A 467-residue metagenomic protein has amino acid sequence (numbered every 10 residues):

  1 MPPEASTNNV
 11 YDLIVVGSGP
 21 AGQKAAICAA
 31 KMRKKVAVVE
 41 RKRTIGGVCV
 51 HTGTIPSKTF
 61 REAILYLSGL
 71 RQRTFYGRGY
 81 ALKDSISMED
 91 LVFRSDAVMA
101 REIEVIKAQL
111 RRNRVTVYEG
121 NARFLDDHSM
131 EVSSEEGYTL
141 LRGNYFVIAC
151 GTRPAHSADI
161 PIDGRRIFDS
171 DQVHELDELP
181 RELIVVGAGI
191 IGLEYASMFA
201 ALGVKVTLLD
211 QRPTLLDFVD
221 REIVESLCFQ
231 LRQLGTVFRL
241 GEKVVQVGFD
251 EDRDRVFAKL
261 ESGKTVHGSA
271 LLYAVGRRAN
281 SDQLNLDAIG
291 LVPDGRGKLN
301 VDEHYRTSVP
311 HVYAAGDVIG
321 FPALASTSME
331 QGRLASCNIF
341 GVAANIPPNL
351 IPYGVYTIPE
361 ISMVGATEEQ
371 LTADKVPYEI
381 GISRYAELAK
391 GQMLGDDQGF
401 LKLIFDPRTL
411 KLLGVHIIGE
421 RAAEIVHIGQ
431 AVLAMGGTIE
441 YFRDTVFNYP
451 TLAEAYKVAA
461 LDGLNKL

Functional and structural regions predicted by a protein language model:
P2-Y11, I27-K34, E40-L179, T207 (+5 more regions): Glycine-rich flavin
T7-G19, L179-G189: Beta1/beta-strand and adjacent pyrophosphate-binding region of the FAD-binding site in flavoprotein oxidoreductases
Y11-K42, V48-V50, I55, F60-L65 (+3 more regions): Flexible, glycine-rich terminal cap/loop adjacent to redox cofactors in electron-transfer oxidoreductases
I14-V16, A122, L141-G151, V185-V186 (+3 more regions): Short hydrophobic core segments
G17-G22, G151, G187-G192, G276 (+3 more regions): Conserved phosphate-binding and hydrolysis motifs of nucleotide-dependent enzymes
A26, A30, A196, A200-A201: Gly/Ala-rich phosphate-binding loop of Rossmann-like dinucleotide-binding domains, activating on the conserved
D163-P180, T265-N338, I428, V432: FAD-site-proximal beta/loop scaffold in flavoenzymes
D250, Q283, G290-V292, M393-Q398: Short loop/turn motifs at secondary-structure junctions and domain boundaries
